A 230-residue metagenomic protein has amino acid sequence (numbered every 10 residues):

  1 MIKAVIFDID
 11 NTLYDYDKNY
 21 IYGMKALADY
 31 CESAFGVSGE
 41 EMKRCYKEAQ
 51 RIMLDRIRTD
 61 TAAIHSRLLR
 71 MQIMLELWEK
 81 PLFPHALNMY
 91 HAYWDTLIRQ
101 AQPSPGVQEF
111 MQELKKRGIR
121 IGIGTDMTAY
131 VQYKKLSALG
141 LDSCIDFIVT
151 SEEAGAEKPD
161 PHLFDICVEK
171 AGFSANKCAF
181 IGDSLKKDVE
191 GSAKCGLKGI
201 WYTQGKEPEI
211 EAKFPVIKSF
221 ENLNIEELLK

Functional and structural regions predicted by a protein language model:
M1-V5, K18, S33, E40 (+3 more regions): Asp-based, Mg2+/Mn2+-dependent phosphohydrolase catalytic module
I2-P105: N-terminal helical cap/lid subdomain that shapes the substrate entry/recognition surface in HAD-like hydrolases
